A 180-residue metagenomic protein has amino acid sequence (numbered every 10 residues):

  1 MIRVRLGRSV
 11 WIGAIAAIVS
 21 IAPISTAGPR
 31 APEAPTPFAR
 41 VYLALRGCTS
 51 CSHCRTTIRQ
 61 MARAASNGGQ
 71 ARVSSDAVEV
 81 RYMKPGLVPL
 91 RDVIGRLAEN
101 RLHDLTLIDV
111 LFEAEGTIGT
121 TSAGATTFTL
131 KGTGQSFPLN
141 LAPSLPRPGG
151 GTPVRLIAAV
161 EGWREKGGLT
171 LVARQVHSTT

Functional and structural regions predicted by a protein language model:
I12-A22: Bacterial N-terminal signal peptides
P37-A65, S75: Short, thiol/selenol-centered motifs that function as redox-active sites or metal-ligating centers
R55-A62, L90-R101: Short amphipathic alpha-helices in soluble, non-transmembrane regions that often serve as interface/regulatory elements
Y82-V88: Helix N-cap motif at beta-to-alpha junctions
D109-A123, A158: Structural detector for short beta-strands of small beta-barrel domains
G134-R147: Beta-strand/loop nucleic-acid-binding surfaces
S144-I157: Short nucleic-acid-contacting surface segments enriched for D/E, G, S/T with interspersed K/R
E165-T180: OB-fold/S1-family single-stranded nucleic acid-binding modules
